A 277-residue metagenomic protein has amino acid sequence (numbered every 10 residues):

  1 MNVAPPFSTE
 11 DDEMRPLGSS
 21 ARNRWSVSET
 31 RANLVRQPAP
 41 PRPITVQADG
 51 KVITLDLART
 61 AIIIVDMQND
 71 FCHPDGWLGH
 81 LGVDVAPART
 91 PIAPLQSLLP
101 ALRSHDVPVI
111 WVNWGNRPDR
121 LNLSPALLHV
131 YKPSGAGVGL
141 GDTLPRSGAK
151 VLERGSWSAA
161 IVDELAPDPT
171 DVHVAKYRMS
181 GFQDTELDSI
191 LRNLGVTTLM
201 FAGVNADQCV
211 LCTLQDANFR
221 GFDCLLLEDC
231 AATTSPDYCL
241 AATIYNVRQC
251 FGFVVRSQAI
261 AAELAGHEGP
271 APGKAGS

Functional and structural regions predicted by a protein language model:
M1-A61, D70, S104-H105, N122 (+1 more regions): Active-site-adjacent betaalpha module
A58, G76-L102, V107-N113: A short alpha/beta connector and helix-capping loop motif
V65-D66: N-terminal nucleotide-binding beta1-loop-alpha1 segment
N69-D75: Oxyanion-hole/transition-state-stabilizing segment in secreted/luminal serine hydrolases and related acyltransferases
D75-V83, S124-A126, A217: Surface-exposed, active-site-proximal loop segments in enzymatic domains
V112-G115, V204: Short, well-ordered beta-to-alpha junction loops that form the rim of enzyme active sites and present histidine/acidic
